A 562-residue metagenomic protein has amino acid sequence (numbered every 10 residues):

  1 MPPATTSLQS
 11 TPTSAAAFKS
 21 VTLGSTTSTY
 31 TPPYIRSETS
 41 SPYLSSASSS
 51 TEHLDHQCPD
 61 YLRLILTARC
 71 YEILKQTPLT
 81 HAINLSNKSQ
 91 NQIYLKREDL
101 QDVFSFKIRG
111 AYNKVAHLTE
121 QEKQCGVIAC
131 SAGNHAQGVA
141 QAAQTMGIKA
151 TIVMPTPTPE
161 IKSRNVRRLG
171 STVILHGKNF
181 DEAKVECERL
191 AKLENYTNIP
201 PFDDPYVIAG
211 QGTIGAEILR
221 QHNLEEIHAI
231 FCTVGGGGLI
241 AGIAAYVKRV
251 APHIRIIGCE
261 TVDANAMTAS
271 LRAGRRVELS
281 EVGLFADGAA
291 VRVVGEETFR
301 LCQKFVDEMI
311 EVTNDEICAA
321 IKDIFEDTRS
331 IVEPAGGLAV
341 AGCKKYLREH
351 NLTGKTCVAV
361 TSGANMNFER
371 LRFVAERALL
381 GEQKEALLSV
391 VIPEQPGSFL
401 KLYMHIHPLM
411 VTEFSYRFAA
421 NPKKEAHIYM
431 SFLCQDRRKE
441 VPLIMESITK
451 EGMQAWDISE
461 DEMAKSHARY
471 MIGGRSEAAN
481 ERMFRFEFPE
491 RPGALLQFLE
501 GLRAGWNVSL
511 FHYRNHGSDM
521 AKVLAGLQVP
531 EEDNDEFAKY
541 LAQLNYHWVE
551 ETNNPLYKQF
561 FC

Functional and structural regions predicted by a protein language model:
P2-C562: PLP-dependent amino-acid enzyme catalytic core
